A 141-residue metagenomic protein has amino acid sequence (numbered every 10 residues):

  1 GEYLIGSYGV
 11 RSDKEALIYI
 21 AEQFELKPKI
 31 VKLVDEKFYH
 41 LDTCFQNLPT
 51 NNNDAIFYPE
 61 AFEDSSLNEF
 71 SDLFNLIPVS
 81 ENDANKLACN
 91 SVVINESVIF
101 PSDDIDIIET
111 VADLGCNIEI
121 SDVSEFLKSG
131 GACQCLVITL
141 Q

Functional and structural regions predicted by a protein language model:
G1-Q141: The feature marks the mature, well-folded catalytic cores of soluble enzymes
